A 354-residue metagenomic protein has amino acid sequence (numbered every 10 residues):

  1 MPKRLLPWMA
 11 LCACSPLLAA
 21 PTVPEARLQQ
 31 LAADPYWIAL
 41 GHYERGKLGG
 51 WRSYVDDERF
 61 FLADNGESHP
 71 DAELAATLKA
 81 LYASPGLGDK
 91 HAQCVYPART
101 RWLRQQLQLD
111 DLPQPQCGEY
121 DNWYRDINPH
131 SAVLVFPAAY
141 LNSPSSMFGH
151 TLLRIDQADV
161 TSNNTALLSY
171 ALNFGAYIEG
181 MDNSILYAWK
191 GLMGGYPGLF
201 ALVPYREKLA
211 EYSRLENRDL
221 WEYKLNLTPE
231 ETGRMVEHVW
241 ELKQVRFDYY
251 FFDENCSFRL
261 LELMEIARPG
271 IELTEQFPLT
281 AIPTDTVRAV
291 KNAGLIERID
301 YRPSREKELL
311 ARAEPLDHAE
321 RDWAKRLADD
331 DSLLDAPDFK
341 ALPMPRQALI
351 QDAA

Functional and structural regions predicted by a protein language model:
P2-A10: Sec-dependent signal peptide recognition, specifically the positively charged N-region followed immediately by
C14-P16: N-terminal signal peptide c-region/cleavage motif recognized by signal peptidases
A20-P113, Y223, W240-A354: Activation targets extended, charge/polar-rich intrinsically disordered C-terminal tails
A98-N142, M147-L153, R268-P269: Gly/Pro-rich turn-and-neighbor structural signature
N128-N217: Glycine-rich catalytic cores of cysteine/serine-nucleophile enzymes that process amide/ester linkages in cell-envelope
Q157-S162, E230, I266-E272: Secondary-structure boundary elements
L186-S257, A267: N-terminal accessory/precursor segments of enzymes
